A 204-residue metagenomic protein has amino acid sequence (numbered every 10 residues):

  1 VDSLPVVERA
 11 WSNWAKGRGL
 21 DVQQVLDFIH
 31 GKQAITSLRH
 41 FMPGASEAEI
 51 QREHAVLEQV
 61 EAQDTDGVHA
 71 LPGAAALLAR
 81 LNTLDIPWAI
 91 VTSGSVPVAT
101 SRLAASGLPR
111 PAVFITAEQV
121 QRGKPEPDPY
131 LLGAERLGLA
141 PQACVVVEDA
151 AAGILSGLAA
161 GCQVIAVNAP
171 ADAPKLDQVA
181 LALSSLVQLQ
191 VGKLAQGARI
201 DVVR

Functional and structural regions predicted by a protein language model:
V1, Q24, G67, A89-T92 (+2 more regions): A generic secondary-structure micro-motif detector that highlights 1-2 residue hydrophobic/ambivalent hotspots embedded
V1-L84, P97: N-terminal helical cap/lid subdomain that shapes the substrate entry/recognition surface in HAD-like hydrolases
D2-S3, I29-H30, I90-V91, E148 (+1 more regions): Small/polar loops that bind or transfer phosphate-bearing groups
W14-G17, V91, S106, R136: Histidine kinase transmitter module recognition
A79-N82, I86, S95-R204: Asp-based, Mg2+/Mn2+-dependent phosphohydrolase catalytic module
